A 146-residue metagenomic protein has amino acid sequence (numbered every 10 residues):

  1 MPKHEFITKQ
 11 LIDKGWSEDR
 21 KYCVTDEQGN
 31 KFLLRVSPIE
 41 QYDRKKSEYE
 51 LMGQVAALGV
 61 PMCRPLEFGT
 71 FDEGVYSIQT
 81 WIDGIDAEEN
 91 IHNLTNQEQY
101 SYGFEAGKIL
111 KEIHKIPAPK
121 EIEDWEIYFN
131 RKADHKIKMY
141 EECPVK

Functional and structural regions predicted by a protein language model:
M1-I7: Juxta-kinase regulatory segment immediately upstream of eukaryotic protein kinase catalytic domains
L11-I127: ATP-binding pocket architecture of kinase catalytic cores
K108-K111, D124-K146: Active-site catalytic-loop/activation-segment of kinase and kinase-like phosphoryl-transfer enzymes
